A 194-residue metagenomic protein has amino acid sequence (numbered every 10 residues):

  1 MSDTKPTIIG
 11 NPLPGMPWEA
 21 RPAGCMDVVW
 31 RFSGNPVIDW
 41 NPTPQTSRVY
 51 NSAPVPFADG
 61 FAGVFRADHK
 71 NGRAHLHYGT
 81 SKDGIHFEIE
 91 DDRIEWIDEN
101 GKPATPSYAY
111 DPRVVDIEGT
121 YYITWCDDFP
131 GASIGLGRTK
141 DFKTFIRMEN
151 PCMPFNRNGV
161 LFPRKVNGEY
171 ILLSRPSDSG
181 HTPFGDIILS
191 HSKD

Functional and structural regions predicted by a protein language model:
M1-S107, V115-V160, R164-D194: Beta-rich carbohydrate-recognition and catalytic domains
P112: Conserved GNAT-family N-acetyltransferase fold
